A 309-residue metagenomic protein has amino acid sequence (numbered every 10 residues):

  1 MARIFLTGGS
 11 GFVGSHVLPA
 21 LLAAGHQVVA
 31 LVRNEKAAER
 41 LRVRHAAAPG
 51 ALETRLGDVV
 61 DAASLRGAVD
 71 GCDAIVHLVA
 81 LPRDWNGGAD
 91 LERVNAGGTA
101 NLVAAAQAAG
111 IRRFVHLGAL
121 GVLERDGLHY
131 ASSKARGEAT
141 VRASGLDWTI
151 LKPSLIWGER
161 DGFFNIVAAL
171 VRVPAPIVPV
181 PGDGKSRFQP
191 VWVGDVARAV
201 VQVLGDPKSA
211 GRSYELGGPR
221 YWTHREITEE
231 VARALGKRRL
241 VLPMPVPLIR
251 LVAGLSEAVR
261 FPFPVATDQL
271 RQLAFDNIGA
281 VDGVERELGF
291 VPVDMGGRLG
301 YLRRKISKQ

Functional and structural regions predicted by a protein language model:
I4-H26: N-terminal Rossmann NAD(P)H-binding glycine-rich loop of SDR-like oxidoreductase domains
L31-K36, D58-V59: N-terminal Rossmann-fold cofactor-binding loop
A46-N101, A105, L120-E124: NAD(P)H-binding glycine-rich loop region in Rossmannoid oxidoreductase-like domains and their noncatalytic homologs
V60, V122, I156-G158, V196: Conserved sequence/active-site signature of Rossmann-fold short-chain dehydrogenase/reductase
L81, A89-S144, T149-L151: Conserved Rossmann-fold NAD(P)-dependent oxidoreductase catalytic core, especially the SDR/UDP-sugar
D126-L128, T149-A168, R187, W222: Flexible, glycine-rich beta-alpha linker
A169-V191, D195, A199-V203, P207-A210 (+1 more regions): A conserved pocket-lining segment of Rossmann-fold NAD(P)-dependent short-chain dehydrogenase/reductase
Q202-V265, G279-Q309: Mid/C-terminal beta-alpha module of Rossmann-like enzyme folds, strongest in SDR-family dehydrogenases/epimerases
